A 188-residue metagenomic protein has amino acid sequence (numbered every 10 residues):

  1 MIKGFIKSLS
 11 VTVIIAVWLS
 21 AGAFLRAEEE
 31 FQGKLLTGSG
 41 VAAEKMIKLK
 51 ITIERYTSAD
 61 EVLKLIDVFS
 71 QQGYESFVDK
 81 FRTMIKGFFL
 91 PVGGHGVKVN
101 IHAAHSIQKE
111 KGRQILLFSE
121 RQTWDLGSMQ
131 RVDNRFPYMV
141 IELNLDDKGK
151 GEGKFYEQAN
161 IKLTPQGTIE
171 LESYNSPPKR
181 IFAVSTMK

Functional and structural regions predicted by a protein language model:
M1-K7: N-terminal secretory signal peptides that target proteins for export/translocation
S10-A21: Bacterial N-terminal signal peptides
G22-A27: Sec/Tat signal peptide C-region and signal peptidase I cleavage site
E29-K188: Long, low-hydrophobicity ectodomains and other hydrophilic envelope-associated domains
